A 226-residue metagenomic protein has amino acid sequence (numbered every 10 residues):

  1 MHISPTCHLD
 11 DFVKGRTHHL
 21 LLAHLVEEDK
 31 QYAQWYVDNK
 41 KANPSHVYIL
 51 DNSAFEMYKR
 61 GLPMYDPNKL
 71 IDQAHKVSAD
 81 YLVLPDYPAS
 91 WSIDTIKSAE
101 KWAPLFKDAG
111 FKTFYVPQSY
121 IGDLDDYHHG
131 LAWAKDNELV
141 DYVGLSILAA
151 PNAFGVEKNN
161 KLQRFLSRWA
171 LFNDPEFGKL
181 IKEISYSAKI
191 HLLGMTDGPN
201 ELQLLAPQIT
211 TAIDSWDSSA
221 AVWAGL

Functional and structural regions predicted by a protein language model:
M1-K107: Non-catalytic, usually N-terminal nucleic-acid engagement modules in DNA/RNA processing proteins
R16-L20, P44-S45, S78-A79, A109-G110 (+3 more regions): Glycine-enriched alpha-helix->loop->beta-strand junction motifs that scaffold or abut catalytic
V26, L139-P151, L193-L226: Glycine-rich phosphate-binding active-site loops on the catalytic face of alpha/beta enzymes
N39-L50, E100-K112, N160-H191, M195-E201: Alpha-helix-loop-beta-strand connector modules within alpha/beta enzyme cores
D51, Y115, L205-A206: Conserved, mostly hydrophobic/aromatic
G61-P63, I93-W102, G122-D136, F154-D174 (+1 more regions): Distinct, well-ordered alpha-helical segments
M64-Y65, G122-A134, A188-I190, T196-S215: Catalytic cores of alpha/beta
K76, D125-A150: Alpha/beta enzyme core
